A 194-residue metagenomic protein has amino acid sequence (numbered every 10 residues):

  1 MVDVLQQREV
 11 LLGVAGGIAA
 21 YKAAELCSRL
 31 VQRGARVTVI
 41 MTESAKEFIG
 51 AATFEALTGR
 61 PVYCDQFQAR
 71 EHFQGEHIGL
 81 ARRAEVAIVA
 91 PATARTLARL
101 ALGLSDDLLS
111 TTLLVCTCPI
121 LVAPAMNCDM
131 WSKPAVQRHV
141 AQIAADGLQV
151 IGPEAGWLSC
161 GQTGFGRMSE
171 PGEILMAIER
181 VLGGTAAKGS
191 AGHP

Functional and structural regions predicted by a protein language model:
M1-L121, N127-P194: A cross-family phosphate/adenosyl-ligand binding-site feature
